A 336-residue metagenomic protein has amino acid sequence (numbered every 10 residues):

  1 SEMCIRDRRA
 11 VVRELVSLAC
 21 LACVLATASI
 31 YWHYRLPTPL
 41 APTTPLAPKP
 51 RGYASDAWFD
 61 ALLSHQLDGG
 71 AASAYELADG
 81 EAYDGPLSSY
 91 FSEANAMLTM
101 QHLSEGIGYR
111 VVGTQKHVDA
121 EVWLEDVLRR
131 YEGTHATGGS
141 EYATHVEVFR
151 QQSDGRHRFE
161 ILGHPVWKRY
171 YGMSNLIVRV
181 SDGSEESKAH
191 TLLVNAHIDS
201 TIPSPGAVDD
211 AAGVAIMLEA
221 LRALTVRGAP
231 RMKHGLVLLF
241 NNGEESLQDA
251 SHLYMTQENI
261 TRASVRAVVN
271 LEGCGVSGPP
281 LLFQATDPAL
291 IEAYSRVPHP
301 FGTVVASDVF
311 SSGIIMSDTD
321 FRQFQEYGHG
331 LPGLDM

Functional and structural regions predicted by a protein language model:
S1-I5: Short, small-residue-biased leader/transition segments that mark boundaries at the very start of proteins
R6-L21: N-terminal Sec-pathway targeting helices
R9-R13, T27, A54, D68-A71: Pre-catalytic or accessory/regulatory segments outside the catalytic core
C23-P45: Membrane-interface motif at the C-terminal end of an N-terminal transmembrane signal
P45-M336: Soluble extramembrane regions of membrane proteins in the secretory/endomembrane system
